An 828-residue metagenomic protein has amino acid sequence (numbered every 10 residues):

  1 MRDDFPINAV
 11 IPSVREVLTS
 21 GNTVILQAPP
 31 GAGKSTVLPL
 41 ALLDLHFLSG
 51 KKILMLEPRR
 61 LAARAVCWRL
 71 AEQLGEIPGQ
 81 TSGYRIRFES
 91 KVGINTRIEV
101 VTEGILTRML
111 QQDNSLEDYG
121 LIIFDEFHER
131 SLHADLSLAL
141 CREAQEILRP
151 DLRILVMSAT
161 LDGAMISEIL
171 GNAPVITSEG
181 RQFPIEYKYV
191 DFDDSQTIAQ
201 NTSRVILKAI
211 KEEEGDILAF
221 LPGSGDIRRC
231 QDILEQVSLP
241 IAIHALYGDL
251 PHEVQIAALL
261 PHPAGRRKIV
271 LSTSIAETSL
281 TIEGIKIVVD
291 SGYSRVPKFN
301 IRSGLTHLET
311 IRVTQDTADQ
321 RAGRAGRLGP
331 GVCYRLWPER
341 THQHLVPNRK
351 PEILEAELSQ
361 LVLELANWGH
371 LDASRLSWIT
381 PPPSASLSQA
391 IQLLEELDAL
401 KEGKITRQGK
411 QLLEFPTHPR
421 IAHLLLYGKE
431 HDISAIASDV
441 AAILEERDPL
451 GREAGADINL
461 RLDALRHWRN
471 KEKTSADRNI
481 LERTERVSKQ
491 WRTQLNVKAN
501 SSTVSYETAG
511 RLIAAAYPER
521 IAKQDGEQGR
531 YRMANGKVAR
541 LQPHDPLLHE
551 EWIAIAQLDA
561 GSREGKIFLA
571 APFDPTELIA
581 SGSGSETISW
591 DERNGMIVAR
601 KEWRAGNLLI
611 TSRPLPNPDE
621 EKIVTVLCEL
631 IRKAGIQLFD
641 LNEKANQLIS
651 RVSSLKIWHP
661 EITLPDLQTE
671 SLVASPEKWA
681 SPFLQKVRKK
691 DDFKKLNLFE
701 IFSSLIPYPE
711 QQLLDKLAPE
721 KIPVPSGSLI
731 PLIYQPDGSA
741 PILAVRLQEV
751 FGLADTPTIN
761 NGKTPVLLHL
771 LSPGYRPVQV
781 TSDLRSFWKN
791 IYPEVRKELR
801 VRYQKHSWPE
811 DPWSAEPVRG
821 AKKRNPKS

Functional and structural regions predicted by a protein language model:
M1-L424, D559, D737, Q748: P-loop NTPase motor module signature
I123-F124, D249-Q255, Y427-P449, A744-L770: Charge-dense polyanion-binding interfaces
G171, Q524-E527, D715-A718: A short, compositionally biased
F183, A539, L729-P731: Short, isolated positions in well-ordered beta-strands
I233, L239-P240, A245, A257 (+5 more regions): Second RecA-like catalytic domain
G323, A554-D574, A744-L767: Short, solvent-exposed cationic patches
A534, I597-A599, R604-S828: Charged, non-catalytic accessory extensions
